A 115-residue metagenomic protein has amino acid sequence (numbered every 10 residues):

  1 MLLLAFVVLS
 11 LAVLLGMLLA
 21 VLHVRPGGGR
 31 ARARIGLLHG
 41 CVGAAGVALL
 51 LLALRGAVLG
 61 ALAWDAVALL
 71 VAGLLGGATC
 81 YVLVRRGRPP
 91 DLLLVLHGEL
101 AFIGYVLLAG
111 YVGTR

Functional and structural regions predicted by a protein language model:
M1-R115: Polytopic alpha-helical membrane-helix bundles and their juxtamembrane interface segments in multi-pass membrane
